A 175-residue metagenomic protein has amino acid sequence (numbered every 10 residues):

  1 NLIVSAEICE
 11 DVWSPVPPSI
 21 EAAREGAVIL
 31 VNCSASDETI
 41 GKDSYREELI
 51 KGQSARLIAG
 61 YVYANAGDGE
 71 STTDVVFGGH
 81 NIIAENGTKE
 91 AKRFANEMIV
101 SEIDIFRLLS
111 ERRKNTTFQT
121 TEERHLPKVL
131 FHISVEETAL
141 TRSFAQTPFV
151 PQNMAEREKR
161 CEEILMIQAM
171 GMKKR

Functional and structural regions predicted by a protein language model:
N1-A6: Beta-strand-turn-beta hairpins that frame and shape the catalytic cleft of phosphate-ester-processing enzymes
E7, V12-L30, R157, C161-M166 (+1 more regions): Long hydrophobic segments that form regular secondary structure
W13-I99: CN hydrolase (nitrilase-like) catalytic-core segments centered on the catalytic cysteine and neighboring Lys/Glu
T72-V75, G79-R175: Active-site-adjacent "lid"/gating segments
